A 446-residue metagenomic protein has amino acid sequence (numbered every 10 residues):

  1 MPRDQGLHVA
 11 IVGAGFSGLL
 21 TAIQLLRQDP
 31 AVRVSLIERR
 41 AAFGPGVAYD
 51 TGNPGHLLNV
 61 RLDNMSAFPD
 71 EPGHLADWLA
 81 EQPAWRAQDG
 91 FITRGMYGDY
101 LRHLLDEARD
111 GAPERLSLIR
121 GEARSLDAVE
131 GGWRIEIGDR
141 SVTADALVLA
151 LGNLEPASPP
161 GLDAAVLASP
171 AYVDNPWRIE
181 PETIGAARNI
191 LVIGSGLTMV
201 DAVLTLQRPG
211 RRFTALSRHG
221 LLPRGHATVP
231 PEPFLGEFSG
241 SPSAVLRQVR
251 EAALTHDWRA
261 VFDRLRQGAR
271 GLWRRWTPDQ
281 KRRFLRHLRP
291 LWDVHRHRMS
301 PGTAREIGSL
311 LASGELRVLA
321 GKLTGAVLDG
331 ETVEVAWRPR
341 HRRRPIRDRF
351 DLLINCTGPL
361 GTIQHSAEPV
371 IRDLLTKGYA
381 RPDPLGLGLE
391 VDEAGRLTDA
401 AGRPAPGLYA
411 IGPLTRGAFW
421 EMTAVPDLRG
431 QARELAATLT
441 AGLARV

Functional and structural regions predicted by a protein language model:
M1-A41, V47, A84-G240, R247-A444: Flavin (primarily FAD) cofactor-binding/catalytic cores of flavoenzymes
D50-H74, P231-A244, G302-R305: N-terminal glycine-rich dinucleotide-binding loop that anchors FAD/FMN and/or NAD(P) in oxidoreductases
P69-L79, A84-R86: N-terminal accessory alpha/beta regions
